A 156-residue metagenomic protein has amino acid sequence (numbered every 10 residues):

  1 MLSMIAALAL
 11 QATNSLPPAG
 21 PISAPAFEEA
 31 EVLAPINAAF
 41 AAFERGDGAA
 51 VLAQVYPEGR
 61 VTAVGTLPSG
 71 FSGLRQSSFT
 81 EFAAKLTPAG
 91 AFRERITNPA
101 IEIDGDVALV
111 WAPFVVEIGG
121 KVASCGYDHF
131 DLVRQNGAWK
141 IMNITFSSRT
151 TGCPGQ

Functional and structural regions predicted by a protein language model:
M1-A7, L132: Sec-dependent signal peptide recognition, specifically the positively charged N-region followed immediately by
L2-S3, Q11-A53: Short, low-complexity N-terminal intrinsically disordered segments enriched in polar/charged residues
N37-A41, A53-S69: Short, solvent-exposed secondary-structure junction/capping segments
G46, Y56, I96, G105-V107 (+1 more regions): Extracytoplasmic
V55, F114-V116, T145-F146: Short beta-strand segments enriched in hydrophobic/aromatic residues within well-folded beta-rich domains
G73-K121: Surface-exposed, charged secondary-structure patches
L109, C125-G152: Short beta-strand edge/turn micro-motifs at domain boundaries
V122-A123, G155: Beta-sandwich strand segments
